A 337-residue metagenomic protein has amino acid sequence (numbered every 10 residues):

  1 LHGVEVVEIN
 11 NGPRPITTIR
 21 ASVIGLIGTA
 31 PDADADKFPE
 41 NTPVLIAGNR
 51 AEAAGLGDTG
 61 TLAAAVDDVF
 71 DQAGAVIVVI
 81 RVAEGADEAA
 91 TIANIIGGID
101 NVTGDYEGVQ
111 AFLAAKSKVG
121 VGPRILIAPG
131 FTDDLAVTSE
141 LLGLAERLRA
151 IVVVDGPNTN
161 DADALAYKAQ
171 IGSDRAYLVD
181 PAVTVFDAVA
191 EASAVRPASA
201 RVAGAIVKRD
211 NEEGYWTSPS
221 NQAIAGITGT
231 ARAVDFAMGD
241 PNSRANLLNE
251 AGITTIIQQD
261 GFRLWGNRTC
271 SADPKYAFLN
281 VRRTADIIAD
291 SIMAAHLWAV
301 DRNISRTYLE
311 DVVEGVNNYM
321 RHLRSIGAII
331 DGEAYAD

Functional and structural regions predicted by a protein language model:
L1-G12, T17-P31, A35-R50, D67-G74 (+4 more regions): A glycine- and small-residue-enriched flexible loop/hinge signal that marks low-structured segments
G55-I92: Glycine-rich, N-terminal phosphate-binding loop and its surrounding beta-alpha-beta segment
H296-S305: Glycine- and acidic
S305-V313: Extended C-terminal subregions enriched in glycine
S325-D337: Short, structured protein-protein interaction patches enriched in aromatics and acidic/basic residues, typified by
